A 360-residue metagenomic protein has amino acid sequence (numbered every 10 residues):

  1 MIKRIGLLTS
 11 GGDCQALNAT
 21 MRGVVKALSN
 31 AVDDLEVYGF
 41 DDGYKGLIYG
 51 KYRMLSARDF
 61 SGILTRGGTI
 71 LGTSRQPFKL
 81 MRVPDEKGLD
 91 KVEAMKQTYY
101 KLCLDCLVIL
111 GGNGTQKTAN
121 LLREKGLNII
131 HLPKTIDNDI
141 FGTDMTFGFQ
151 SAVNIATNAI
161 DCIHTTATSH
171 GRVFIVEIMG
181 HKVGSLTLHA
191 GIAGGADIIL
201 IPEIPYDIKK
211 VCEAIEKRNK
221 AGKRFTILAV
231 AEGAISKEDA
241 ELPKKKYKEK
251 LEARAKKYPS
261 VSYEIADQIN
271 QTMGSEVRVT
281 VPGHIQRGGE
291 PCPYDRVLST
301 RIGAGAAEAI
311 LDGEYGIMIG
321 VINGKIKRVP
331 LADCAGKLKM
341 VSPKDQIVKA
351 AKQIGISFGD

Functional and structural regions predicted by a protein language model:
M1-K51: N-terminal phosphate-binding or glycine-rich loops at protein starts, especially the Walker A/P-loop of NTPases
R4-G12, I70-G72, D105-I109, F174-E177: Short glycine-rich or small-residue beta-strand-to-loop segments that form or flank ligand, phosphate, metal/Fe-S
D13-V24, L47-I48, V92-E93, L104-N120 (+6 more regions): Short glycine/serine/threonine-rich phosphate/pyrophosphate-binding segments that cradle anionic phosphate groups
D34-F40, T166-V173, R224-L228, A266 (+3 more regions): Flexible, glycine/charged-enriched surface loops at secondary-structure junctions
Y38, L122-T146, L200-D207: Short, acidic/small-residue loops that bind anionic groups at enzyme active sites
Y49-L107, G114, F147-N154, N158 (+1 more regions): Glycine-rich oxoanion-binding loops at beta->alpha junctions
T98, I109-G111, K117-L121, F149-T168 (+1 more regions): Accessory alpha-helical/coil subdomains and C-terminal extensions that flank or cap enzyme catalytic cores
E264, I317-D360: Phosphate-binding loop/pocket of nucleotide- and phosphate-handling active sites
